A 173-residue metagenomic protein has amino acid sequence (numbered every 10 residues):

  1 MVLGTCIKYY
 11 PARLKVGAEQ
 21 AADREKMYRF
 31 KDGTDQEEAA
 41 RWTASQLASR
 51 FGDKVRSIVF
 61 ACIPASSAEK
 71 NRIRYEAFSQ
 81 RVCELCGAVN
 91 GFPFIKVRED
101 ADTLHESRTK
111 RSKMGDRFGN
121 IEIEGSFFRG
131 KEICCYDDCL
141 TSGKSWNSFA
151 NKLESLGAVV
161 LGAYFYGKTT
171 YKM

Functional and structural regions predicted by a protein language model:
M1-V59, A68, V97-E132, T169-Y171: Active-site-facing substrate-recognition patch
A12-V16, N147-M173: PRPP-dependent phosphoribosyltransferase catalytic core
S49, Q80, E84, N151 (+1 more regions): Short, well-ordered alpha-helices that flank and scaffold nucleotide-derived cofactor binding pockets
A61, S79, A163: Residue-level signal for inorganic ion chemistry
A65-R74: Glycine-rich phosphate-binding loops at beta-strand->alpha-helix junctions
R74-Q80: Charged helix-capping and loop-helix junction motifs
N90-R98: A conserved beta-strand->alpha-helix junction
C135-F149: A phosphate-binding catalytic loop at a beta-strand-loop-alpha-helix junction that coordinates phosphoryl groups
